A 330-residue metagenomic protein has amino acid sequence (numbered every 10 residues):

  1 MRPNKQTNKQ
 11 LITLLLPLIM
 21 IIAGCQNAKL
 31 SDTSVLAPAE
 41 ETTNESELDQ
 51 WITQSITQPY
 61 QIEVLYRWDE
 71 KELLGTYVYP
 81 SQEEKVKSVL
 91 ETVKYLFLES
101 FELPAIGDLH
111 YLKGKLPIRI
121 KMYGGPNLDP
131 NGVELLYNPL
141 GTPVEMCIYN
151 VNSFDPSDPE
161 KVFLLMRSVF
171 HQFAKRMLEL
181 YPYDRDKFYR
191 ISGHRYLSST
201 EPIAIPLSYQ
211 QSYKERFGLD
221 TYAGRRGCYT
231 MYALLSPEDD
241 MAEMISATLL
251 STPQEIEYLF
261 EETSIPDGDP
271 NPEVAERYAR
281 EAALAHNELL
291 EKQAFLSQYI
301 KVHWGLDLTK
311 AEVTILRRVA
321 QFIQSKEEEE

Functional and structural regions predicted by a protein language model:
M1-P3, K9, L15-L65, Q321-E330: Bacterial Sec-dependent N-terminal signal peptides
L30, K87-E145: Auxiliary, metal-adjacent structural segments of Zn-dependent hydrolase domains
I62-S81, E276-Y278: Acidic/histidine-rich, surface-exposed loop or edge segments in extracytoplasmic proteins
F101-Y123, L180-Y189, E255-S264, D307-I315: Surface-exposed patches in mature extracellular/periplasmic domains of secreted proteins
P159-R185, A242: Active-site recognition of the HExxH zinc-binding catalytic motif
Y181-Y209: Post-HEXXH active-site segment of zinc metalloproteases
S198-D269, E273-R280, L284-A294, Q321-E330: Metalloprotease/metallohydrolase-associated module, dominated by Zn2+-dependent proteases
W304-E330: Short, low-complexity, Pro/Ser/Thr/Gly-rich segments in the mature regions of secreted, periplasmic
